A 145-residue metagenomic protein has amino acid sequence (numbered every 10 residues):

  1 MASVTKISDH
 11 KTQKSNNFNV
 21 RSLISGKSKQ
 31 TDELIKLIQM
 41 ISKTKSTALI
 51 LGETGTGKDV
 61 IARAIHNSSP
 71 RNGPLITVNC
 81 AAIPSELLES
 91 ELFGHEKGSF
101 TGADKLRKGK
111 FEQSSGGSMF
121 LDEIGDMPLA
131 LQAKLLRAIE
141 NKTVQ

Functional and structural regions predicted by a protein language model:
M1-Q39: Conserved ASCE P-loop NTPase core motifs with emphasis on AAA+ ATPases
T12-N17, T77, A130-K134: Secondary-structure boundary/capping motif
L23, K36-T101, E112-P128: Conserved post-Walker A coupling segment in P-loop NTPases
Q30, K43-S46, E140: Amphipathic alpha-helical protein-protein interaction surfaces
D32, R63, S90, A133-R137: Surface-exposed alpha-helical interface segments used for non-catalytic interactions
K97, A130-Q145: Conserved catalytic/switch belt of AAA+ P-loop NTPases
D104: Phosphate-proximal small/polar/acidic motifs at interfaces that engage nucleotide phosphates, polyphosphates
